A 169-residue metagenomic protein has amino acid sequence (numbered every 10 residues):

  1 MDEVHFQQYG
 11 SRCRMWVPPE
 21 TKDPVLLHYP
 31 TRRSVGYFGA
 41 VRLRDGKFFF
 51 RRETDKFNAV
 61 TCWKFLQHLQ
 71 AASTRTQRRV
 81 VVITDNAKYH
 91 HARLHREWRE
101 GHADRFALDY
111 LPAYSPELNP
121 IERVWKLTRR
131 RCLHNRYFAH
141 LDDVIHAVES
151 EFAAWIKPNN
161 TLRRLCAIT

Functional and structural regions predicted by a protein language model:
M1-H5, G39, L66, V82-A87 (+2 more regions): Short, conserved catalytic/metal-binding motifs centered on acidic residues
M1-Q67: Extended, low-complexity cationic-aromatic segments
R12-C13, L94-R96: Short amphipathic alpha-helical segments
D23-T31, E100-P120, Y137: RNase H-like polynucleotidyl transferase catalytic core
L43, Q77, G101-R105: Short, well-ordered coil/turn elements that cap or connect secondary structure elements
T61-V81: Short, basic/hydrophobic alpha-helical segments
T84-N86, R93, D109-R131, L141-V144: RNase H-like two-metal-ion nuclease catalytic core shared by retroviral integrases and related mobile-element nucleases
I121-T169: C-terminal anion-handling pockets and recognition modules
